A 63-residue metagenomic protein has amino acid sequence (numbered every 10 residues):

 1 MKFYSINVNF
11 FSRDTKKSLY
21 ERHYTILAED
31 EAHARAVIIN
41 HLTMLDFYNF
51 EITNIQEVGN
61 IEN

Functional and structural regions predicted by a protein language model:
M1-L19: Short aromatic-glycine-(Arg/Gly/Cys) micro-motifs in beta-strand/loop hairpins
M1-S5, T25-L27, N49: Ordered hydrophobic segments in well-structured contexts
N9, L27-E29, T53, V58: A structural detector for beta-sheet-dominated domains
S12-D14, D30-A32, I61: Residues that cap or initiate secondary-structure elements
L19-D30: A short, exposed loop/beta-hairpin motif centered on an aromatic-Gly-Thr core
E29-T43: Charged, amphipathic alpha-helical segments and their flanking helix caps
N40-N63: Short, mixed-charge low-complexity intrinsically disordered segments
